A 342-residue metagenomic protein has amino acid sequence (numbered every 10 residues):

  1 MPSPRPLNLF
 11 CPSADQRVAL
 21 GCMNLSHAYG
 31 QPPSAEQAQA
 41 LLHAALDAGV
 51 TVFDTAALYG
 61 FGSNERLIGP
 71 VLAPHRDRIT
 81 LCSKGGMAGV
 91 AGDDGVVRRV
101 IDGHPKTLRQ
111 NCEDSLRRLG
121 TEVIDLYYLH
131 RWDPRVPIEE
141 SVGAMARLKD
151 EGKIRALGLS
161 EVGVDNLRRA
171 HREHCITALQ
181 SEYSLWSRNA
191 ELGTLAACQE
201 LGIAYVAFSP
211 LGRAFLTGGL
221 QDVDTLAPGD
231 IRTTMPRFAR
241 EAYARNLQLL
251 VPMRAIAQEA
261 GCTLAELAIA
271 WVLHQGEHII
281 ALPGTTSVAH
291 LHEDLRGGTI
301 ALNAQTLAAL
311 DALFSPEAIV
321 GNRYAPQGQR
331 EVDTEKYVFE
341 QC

Functional and structural regions predicted by a protein language model:
M1-T80, Y337, C342: N-terminal binding-site loop/beta-alpha segment at the start of enzyme catalytic domains that lines or forms
F10-Y29, C82-R99, V123, Y128: N-terminal small/glycine-rich loop or linker at the start of catalytic domains across soluble metabolic enzymes
L20, A38, F53, I68 (+12 more regions): Conserved, mostly hydrophobic/aromatic
M23-L25, A56-L58, K84-A88, L129-W132 (+4 more regions): Active-site beta-loop-alpha junctions enriched in small/polar residues
Y29-G30, G92-N189, G193, A204: Glycine/proline-rich, positively charged, aromatic-decorated active-site loop/lid region on the catalytic face
A190-G229, T263: Aromatic-lined glycan-binding groove of carbohydrate-active enzymes
P228-A255, E259, H274, H278-I279 (+1 more regions): Terminal-tail/helix-coil boundary detector
